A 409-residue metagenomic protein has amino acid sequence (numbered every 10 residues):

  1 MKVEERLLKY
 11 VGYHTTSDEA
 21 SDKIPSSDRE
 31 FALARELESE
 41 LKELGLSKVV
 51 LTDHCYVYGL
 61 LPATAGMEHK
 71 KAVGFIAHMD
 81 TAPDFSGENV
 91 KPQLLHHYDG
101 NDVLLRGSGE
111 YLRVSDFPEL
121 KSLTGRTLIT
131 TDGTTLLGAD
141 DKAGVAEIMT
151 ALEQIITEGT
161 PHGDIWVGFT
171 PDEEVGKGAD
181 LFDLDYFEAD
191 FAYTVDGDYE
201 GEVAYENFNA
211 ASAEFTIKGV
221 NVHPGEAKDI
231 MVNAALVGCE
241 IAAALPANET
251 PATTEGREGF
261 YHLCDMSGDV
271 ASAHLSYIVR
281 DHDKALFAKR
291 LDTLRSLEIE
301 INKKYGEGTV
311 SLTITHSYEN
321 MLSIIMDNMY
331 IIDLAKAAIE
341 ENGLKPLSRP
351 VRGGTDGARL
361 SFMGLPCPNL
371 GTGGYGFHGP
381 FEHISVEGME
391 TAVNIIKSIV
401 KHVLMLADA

Functional and structural regions predicted by a protein language model:
K2-D28, I129-T130, Y318, H378-G379: N-terminal capping segment at the start of a domain
E19, K48, P161-D164, A247-H262 (+3 more regions): Flexible, glycine/charged-enriched surface loops at secondary-structure junctions
D22-K70, G74-I76, D80, V90-K91: A non-catalytic alpha/beta surface segment that caps or lines the substrate-entry region of metallo-dependent hydrolase
M67-P161, F169, A189, T391: Active-site metal-coordination/substrate-binding segment of hydrolases, especially metallo-dependent peptidases
R126-A139, P171-I299, G308-V310, T315-M321: Midchain, well-structured core segments that form catalytic/ion-binding scaffolds
T131-G138, K345-L347, G379-P380: Short pre-catalytic strand/loop immediately N-terminal to key active-site residues, enriched for Gly-Thr
T157, V232-P251, A285-L297, D333 (+3 more regions): His/Asp/Glu-rich mid-to-C-terminal helical/loop segments that flank catalytic regions of hydrolases
L236-T253, F260-H262, T309, E319-G371: Active-site-adjacent substrate-binding region of metalloamidase/peptidase-like peptide-processing proteins
